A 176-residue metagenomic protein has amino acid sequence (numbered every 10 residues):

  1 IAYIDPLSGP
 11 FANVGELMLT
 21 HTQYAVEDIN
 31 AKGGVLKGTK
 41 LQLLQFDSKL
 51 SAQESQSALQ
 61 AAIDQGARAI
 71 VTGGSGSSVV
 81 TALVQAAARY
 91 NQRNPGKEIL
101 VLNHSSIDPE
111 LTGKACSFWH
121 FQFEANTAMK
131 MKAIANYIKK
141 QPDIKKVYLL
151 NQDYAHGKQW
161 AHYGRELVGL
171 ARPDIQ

Functional and structural regions predicted by a protein language model:
I1, G38, I144: Phosphate-coordination loops involved in phosphoryl transfer and adenosine-cofactor binding
A2-Q23, D47-A52, L150-Q159: Extracytoplasmic "Venus flytrap"
T20-L43, G169-I175: Signal peptide-proximal N-terminal region of secreted/periplasmic/extracellular or secretory-lumen proteins
V26, Q56-I63, V84, A88 (+1 more regions): Short, well-ordered alpha-helical packing segments
K32, A62-Q65, Q141: Generic structural signal for alpha-helix termini and adjacent loop/cap motifs
K40-D64, K130-A133: Structural motif
R68-Q176: Extracytoplasmic ligand/sensor domains, especially the bilobed periplasmic-binding protein
